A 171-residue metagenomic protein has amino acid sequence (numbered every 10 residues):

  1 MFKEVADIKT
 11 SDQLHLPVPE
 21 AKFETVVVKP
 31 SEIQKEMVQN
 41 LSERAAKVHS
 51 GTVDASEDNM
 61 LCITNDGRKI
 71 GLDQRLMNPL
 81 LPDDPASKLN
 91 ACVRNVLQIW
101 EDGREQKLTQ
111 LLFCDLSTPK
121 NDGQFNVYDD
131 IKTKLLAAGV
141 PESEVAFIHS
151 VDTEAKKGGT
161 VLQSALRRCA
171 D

Functional and structural regions predicted by a protein language model:
M1-P82, A86, Q98: Inter-lobe coupling linker of SF2 helicases/translocases
V27, R68, T109-L116, A146-S150: Short beta-strand segments
S31-Q34, S117-P119, T153: Conserved nucleotide-binding/hydrolysis micro-motifs of P-loop NTPases
T52-M60, E105-D129: Conserved strand-helix element at the start of the C-terminal RecA-like helicase core
L81-V93, G123-Y128: Phosphate/oxyanion-binding active-site loops and adjacent basic polyanion-contact surfaces
V96-K107: Glycine-rich phosphate/diphosphate-binding loops that line cofactor/substrate pockets in enzymes
S117-H149: Conserved helicase motor "Helicase C" RecA-like lobe of SF1/SF2 P-loop NTPases
E142-D171: Conserved helicase ATPase core of P-loop NTP-dependent helicases/translocases
